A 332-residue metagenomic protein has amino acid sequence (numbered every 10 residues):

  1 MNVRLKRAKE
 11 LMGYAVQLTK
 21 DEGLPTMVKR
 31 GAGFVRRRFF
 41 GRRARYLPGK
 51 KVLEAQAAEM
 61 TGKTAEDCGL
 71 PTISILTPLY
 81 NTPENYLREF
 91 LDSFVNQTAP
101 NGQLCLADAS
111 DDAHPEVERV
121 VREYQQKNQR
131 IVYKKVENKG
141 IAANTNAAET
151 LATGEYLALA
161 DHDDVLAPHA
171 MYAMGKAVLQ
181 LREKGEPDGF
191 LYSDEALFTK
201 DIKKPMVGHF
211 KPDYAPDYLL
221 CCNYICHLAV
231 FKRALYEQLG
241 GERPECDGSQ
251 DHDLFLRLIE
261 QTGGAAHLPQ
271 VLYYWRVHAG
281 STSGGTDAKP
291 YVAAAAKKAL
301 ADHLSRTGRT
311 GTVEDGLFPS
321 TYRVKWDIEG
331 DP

Functional and structural regions predicted by a protein language model:
D21-S93, R309-P332: N-proximal low-complexity "stem/linker" segments adjacent to membrane-targeting elements
D92-N101: Short, acidic, metal-binding catalytic loop of nucleotide-sugar glycosyltransferases
D108-E118: A conserved acidic beta->alpha catalytic loop
V136-A152: Glycine-rich, basic loop-to-helix element that forms the pyrophosphate-binding segment of sugar-nucleotide handling
L157: Short aromatic/hydrophobic "clamp" motif used to bind/position activated sugar donors
D161-V165, D194: The conserved acidic donor/metal-binding loop of glycosyltransferases
H169-M206: Conserved donor NDP-sugar-binding/catalytic core segment of glycosyltransferases
P216-K298: Conserved nucleotide-sugar donor-binding catalytic segment
